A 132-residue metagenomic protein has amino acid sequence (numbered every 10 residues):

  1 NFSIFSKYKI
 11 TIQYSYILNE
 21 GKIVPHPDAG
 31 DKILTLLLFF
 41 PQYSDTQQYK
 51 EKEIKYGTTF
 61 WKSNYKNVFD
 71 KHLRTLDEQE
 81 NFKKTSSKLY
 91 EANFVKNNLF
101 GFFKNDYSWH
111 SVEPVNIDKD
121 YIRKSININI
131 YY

Functional and structural regions predicted by a protein language model:
N1-Y132: Catalytic core of non-heme Fe(II) oxygenases with the double-stranded beta-helix
